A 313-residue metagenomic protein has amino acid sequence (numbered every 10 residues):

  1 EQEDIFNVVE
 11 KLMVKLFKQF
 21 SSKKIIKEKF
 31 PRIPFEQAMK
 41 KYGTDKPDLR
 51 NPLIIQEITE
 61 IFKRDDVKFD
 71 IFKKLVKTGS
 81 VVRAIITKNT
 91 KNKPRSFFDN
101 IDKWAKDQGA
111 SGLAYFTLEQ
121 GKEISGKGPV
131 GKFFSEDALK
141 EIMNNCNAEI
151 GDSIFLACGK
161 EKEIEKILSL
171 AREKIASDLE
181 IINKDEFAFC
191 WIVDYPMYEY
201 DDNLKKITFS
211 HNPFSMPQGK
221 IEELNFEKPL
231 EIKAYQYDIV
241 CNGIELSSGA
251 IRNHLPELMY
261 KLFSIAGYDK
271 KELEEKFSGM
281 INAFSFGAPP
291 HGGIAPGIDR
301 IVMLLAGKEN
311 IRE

Functional and structural regions predicted by a protein language model:
E1-E313: Class II aminoacyl-tRNA synthetase catalytic cores and aaRS-like
